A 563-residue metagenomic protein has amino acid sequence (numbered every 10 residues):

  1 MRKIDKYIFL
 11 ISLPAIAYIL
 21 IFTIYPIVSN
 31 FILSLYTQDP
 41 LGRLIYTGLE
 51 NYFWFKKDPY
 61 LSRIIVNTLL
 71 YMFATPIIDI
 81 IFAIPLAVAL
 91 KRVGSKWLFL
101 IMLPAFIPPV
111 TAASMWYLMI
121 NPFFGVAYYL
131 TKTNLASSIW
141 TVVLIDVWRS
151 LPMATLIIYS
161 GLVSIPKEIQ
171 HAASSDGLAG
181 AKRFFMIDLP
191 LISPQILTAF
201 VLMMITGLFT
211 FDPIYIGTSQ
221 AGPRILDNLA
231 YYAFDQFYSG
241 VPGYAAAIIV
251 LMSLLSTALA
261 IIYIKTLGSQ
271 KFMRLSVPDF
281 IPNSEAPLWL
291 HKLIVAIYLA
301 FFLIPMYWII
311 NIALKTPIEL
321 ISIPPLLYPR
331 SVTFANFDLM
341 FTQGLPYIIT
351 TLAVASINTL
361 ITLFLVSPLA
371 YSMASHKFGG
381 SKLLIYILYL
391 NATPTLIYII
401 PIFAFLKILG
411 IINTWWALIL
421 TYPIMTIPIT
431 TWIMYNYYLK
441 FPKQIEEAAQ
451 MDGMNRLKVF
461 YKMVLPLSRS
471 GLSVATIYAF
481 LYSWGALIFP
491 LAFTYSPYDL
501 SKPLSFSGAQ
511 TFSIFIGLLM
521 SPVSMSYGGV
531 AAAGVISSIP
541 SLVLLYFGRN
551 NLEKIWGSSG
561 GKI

Functional and structural regions predicted by a protein language model:
I4-P278, H291-I563: A structural signal for multi-pass alpha-helical bundles of membrane permease subunits that mediate small-molecule
S276-A286: Cytosolic-side transmembrane helix boundary signature
